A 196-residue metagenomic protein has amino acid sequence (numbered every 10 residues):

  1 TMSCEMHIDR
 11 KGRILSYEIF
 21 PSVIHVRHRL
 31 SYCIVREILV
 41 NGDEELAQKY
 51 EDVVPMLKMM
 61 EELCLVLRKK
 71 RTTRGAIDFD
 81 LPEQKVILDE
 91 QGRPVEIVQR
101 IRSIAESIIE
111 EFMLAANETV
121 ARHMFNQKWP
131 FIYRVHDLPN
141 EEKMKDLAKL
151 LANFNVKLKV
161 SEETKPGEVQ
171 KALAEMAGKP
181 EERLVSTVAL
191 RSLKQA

Functional and structural regions predicted by a protein language model:
T1-A196: Conserved, carboxylate-rich catalytic/transport cores that coordinate ions
